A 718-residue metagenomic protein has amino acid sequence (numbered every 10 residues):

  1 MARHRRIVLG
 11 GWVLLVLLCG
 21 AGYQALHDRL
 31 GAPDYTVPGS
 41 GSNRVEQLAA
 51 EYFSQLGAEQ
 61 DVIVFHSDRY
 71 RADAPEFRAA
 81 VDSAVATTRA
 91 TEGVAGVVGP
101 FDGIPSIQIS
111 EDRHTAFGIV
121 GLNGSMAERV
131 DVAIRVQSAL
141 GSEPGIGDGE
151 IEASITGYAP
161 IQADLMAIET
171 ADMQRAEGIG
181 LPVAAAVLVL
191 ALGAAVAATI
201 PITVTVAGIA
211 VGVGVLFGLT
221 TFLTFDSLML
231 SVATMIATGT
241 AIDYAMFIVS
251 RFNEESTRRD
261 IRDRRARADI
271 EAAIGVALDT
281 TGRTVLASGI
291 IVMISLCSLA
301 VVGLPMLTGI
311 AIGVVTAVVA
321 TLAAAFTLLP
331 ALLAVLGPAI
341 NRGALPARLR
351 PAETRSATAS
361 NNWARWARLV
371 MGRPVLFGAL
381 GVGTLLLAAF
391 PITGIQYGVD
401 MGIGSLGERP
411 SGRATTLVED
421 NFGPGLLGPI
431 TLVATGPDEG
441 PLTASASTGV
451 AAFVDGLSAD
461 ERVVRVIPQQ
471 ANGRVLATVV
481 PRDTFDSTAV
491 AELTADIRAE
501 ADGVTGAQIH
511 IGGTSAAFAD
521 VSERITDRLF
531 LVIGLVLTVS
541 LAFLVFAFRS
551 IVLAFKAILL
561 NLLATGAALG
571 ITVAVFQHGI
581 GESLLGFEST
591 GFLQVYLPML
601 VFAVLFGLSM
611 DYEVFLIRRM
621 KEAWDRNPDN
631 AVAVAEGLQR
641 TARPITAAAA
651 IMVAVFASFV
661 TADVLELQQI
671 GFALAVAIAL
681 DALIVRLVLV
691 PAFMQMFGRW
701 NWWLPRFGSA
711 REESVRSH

Functional and structural regions predicted by a protein language model:
M1-R29, V94, G124-Y397, G506 (+1 more regions): Membrane-embedded transmembrane helical bundles of large multi-pass transporters/channels
R5-R6, P33-V37, A72: A short N-terminal beta->alpha junction/helix N-cap motif
L14, Q24-A25, D34, P38 (+2 more regions): N-terminal cofactor/phosphate-binding cores enriched in small/glycine residues, especially glycine-rich loops such as
L30-P33, D400-G402: Short hinge/gating elements
G39-Q60, D68-Q162, G394-S583, V614 (+1 more regions): Structured non-transmembrane domains adjacent to transmembrane bundles in polytopic membrane proteins
